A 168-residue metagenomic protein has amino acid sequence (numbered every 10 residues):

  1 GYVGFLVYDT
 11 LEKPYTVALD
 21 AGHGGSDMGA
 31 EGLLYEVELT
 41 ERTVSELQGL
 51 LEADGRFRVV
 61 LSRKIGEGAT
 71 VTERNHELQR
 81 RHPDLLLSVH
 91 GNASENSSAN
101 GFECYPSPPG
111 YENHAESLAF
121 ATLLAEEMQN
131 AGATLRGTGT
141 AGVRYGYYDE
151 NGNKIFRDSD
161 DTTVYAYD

Functional and structural regions predicted by a protein language model:
G1-V17: Non-catalytic propeptide/linker segments at domain boundaries
V3-L6, E31, E103, K154: Compositionally biased, intrinsically disordered low-complexity regions
K13-L33: Short glycine-rich His-centered loop
V37-D168: Active-site-proximal helix/loop segments of hydrolytic enzymes
